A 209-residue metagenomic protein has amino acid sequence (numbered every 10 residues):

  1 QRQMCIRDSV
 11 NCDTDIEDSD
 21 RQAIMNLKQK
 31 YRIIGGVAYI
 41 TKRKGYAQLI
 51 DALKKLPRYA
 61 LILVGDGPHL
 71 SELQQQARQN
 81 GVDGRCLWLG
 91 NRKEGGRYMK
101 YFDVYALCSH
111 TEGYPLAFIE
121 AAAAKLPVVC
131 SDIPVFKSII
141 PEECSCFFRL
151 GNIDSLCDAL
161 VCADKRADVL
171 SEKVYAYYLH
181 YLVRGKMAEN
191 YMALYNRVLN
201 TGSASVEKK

Functional and structural regions predicted by a protein language model:
Q1-I6: Short, small-residue-biased leader/transition segments that mark boundaries at the very start of proteins
D13-K28: A short helix/loop element that forms part of the nucleotide-sugar donor recognition site in Leloir-type
R32-K55, P68-Q74, E189: A conserved mid-protein helix/loop that constitutes part of the nucleotide-sugar donor-binding site
N91, H110: Aromatic "clamp/platform" in nucleotide-sugar-dependent glycosyltransferases that forms part of the donor/acceptor
P115-F118: Short glycine/serine-rich donor-binding loops of glycosyltransferases
P127-C130: Short hydrophobic beta-strand element within catalytic cores of glycosyltransferases and related nucleotide-activated
E142-I153, V161-A167: Conserved acidic donor-binding segment of nucleotide-sugar-dependent glycosyltransferases
D168-L199: A charged, aromatic-enriched C-terminal amphipathic alpha-helix characteristic of glycosyltransferases across folds
